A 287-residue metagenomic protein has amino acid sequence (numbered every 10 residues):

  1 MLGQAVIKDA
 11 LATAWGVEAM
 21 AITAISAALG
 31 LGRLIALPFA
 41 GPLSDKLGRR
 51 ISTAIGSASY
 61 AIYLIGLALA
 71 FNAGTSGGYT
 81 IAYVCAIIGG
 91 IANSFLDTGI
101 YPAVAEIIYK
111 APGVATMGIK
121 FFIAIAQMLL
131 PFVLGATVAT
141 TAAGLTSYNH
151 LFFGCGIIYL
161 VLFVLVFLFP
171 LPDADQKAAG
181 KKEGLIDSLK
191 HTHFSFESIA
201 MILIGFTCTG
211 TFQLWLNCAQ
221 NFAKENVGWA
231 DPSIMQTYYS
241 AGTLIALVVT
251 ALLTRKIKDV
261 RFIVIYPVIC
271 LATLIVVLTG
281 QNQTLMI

Functional and structural regions predicted by a protein language model:
M1-V17, L37, W215-Q220: Extracytoplasmic
L2, L29-P38, M128, S240-V248: Residue-level signature of mid-helix packing/kink "hotspots" within the transmembrane helices of 12-pass Major
Q4-A5, F194-Y238, T243: Extracytoplasmic gate region of multi-pass secondary transporters
A36-R49, A246-D259: Helix-to-loop junctions at the C-terminal end of transmembrane segments in multipass secondary transporters
A58-T75, I269-Q281: C-terminal ends and interior cores of transmembrane alpha-helices in multi-pass membrane transporters/permeases
C85-F121: Cytoplasmic helix-loop-helix junction between adjacent transmembrane helices in 12-TM secondary transporters
A111, A115-P170: Helix-loop-helix hairpin linking two adjacent transmembrane segments in secondary transporters
